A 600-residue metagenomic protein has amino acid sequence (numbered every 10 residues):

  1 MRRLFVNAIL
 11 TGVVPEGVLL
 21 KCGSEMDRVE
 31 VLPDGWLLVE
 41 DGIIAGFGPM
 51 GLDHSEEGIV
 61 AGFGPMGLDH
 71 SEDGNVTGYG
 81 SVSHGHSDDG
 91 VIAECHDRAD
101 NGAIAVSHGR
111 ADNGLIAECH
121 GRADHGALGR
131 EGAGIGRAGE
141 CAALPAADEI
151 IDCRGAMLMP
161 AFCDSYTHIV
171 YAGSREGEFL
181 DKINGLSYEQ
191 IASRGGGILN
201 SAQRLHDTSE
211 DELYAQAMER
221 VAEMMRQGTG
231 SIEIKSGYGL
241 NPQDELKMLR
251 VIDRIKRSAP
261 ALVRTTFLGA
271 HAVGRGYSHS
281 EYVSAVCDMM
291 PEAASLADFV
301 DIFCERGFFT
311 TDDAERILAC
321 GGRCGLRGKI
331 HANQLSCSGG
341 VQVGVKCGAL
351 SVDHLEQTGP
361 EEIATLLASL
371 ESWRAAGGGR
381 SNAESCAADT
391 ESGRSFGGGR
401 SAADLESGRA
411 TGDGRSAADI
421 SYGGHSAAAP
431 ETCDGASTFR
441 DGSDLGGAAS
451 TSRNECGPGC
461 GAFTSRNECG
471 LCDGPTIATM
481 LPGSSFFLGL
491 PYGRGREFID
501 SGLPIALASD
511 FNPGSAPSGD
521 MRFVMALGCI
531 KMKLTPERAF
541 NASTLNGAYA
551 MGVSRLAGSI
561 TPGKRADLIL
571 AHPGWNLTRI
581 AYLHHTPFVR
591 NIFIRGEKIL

Functional and structural regions predicted by a protein language model:
M1-D53, G62-F63, G114, G121-R122 (+3 more regions): N-terminal metal-binding scaffold of metallo-dependent hydrolase/deaminase domains
A8, L37, G42, L128 (+15 more regions): Divalent metal-coordination and catalytic microenvironments
V18-R28, S543-L545, R565-L600: C-terminal cap of metal-dependent C-N hydrolases
L32, T561-K564: Residue-level recognition of short, solvent-exposed, well-ordered loop/turn junctions that link secondary-structure
L52-R137, E371-S407, G414-G474: A detector of long low-complexity, disordered segments enriched in serine/threonine/proline
C141-A215: Metal-associated gating/positioning segment near the N- to mid-region
L199-Q216, A222, G230-G339: Metal-coordinating catalytic core of metallo-dependent amide/deamination hydrolases
R327, G339-G379, D434, R466-L556 (+3 more regions): Active-site-adjacent C-terminal substructures of enzyme catalytic domains
